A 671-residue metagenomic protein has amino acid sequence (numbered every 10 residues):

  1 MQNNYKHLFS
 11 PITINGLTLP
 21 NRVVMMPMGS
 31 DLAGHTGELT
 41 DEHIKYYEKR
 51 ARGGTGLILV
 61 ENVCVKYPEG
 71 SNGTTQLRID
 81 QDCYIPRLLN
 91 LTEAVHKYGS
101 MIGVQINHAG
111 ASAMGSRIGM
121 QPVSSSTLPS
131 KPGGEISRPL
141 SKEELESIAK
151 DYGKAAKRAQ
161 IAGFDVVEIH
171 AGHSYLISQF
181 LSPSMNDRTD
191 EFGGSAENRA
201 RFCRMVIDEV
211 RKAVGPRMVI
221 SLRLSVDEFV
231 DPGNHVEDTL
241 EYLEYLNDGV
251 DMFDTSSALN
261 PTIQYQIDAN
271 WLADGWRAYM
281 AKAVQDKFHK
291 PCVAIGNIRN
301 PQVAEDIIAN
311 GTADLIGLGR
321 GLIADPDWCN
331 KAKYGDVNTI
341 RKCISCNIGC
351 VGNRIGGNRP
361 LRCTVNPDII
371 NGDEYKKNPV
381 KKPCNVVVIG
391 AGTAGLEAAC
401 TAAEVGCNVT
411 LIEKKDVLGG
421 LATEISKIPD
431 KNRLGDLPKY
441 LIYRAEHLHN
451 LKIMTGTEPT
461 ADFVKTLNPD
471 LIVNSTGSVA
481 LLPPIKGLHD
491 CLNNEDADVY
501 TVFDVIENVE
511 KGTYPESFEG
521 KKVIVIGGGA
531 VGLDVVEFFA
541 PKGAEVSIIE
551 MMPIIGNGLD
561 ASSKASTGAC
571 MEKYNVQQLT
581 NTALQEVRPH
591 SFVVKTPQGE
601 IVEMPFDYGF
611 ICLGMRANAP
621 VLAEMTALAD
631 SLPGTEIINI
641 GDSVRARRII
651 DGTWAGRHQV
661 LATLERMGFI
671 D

Functional and structural regions predicted by a protein language model:
M1-I389, T393, E397-E404, N408-V409 (+3 more regions): Flavin-dependent oxidoreductase catalytic cores
M26, Q105, H170-G172, S178 (+24 more regions): Generic beta-strand/beta-sheet core signal
G37, S71-N72, E305-D306, C329-N330 (+7 more regions): Short amphipathic alpha-helical segments
F253, V388-T455, L481, G528-S562 (+5 more regions): Beta1-alpha1 glycine-rich phosphate/pyrophosphate-binding loop at the start of Rossmann-like nucleotide-binding domains
V303, P459-F463, R648: Short acidic active-site motifs
N366-P379, R444-H447, I453, L481-K542 (+2 more regions): Glycine-rich dinucleotide-binding loop and its adjacent helix/turn
G435-L481, A497-K521, P541-A627: A Rossmann-like FAD-binding core segment of flavoenzymes
L533-V535, L559-D560, A629, I640-D671: A conserved FAD-binding loop/helix module that cradles the flavin
